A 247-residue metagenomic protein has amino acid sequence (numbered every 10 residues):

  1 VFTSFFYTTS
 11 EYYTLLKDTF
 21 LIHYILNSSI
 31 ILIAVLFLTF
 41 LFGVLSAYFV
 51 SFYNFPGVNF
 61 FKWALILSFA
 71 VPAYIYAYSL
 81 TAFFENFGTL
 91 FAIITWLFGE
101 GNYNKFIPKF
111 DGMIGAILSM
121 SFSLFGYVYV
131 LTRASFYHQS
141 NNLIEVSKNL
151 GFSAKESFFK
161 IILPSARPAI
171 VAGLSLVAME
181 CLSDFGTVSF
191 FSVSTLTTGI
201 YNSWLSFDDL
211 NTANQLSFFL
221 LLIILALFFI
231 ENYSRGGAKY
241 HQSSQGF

Functional and structural regions predicted by a protein language model:
V1-Y7, T19-F136, S165-F185, A213-Y233: Membrane-water interface segments at the C-terminal ends of transmembrane alpha-helices in multi-pass inner-membrane
E11-T14, K62, A92-G99, N141-N149 (+2 more regions): Short amphipathic alpha-helical coupling elements at transmembrane boundaries
Y12, D18-T19, F185-L222: Interhelical loop and adjacent transmembrane-helix boundary motif in polytopic membrane transport permeases
D18, N54-G57, Y137-N142, F152-K155 (+1 more regions): Juxtamembrane helix-boundary/capping and inter-helix hinge elements in multi-pass membrane proteins
F110, K155, V193: Residue-level marker of regulatory loop/turn positions in helix-turn-helix DNA-binding domains and in histidine
Y127-V130, K160, T198: Short alpha-helical elements of helix-turn-helix
L150-F152, P164: Glycine/proline-centered hinge or cleavage motifs at structural transition points of membrane proteins
I230-F247: Alpha-helical transmembrane segments of integral membrane proteins
